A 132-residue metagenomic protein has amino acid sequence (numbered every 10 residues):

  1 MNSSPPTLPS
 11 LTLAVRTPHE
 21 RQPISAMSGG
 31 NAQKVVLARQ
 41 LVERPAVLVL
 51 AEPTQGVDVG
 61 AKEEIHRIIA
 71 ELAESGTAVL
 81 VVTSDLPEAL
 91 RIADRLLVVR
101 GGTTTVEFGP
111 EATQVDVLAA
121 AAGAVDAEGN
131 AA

Functional and structural regions predicted by a protein language model:
M1-A132: Glycine-rich phosphate-binding loops of nucleotide-dependent enzymes
